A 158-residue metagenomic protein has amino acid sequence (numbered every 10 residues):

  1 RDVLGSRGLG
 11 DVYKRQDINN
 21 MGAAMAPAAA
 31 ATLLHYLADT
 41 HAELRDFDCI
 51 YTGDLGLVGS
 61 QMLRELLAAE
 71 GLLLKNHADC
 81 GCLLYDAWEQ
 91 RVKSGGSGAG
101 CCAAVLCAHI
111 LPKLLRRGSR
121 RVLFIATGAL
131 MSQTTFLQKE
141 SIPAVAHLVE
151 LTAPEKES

Functional and structural regions predicted by a protein language model:
D2-V3, A38-T40, P112, K139: Short, flexible, glycine/charge-rich loop motifs used to bind or transfer phosphoryl groups or to couple energy/partner
D2-Y13: Single conserved hydrophobic/aromatic residue that forms the stacking wall/gate of nucleotide- or nucleobase-binding
D11-R15, R91-K93: Flexible glycine/proline-enriched surface loops and loop-helix/loop-strand junctions
R15-L34: Conserved mixed alpha/beta catalytic, RNA-binding, or beta-rich assembly cores of soluble enzyme, regulatory
G22, A26, D48-S158: Claisen-condensing/thiolase-fold acyl-transfer catalytic domains that form or cleave C-C bonds in fatty acid
T32-D46, K113-L114: Phosphate/pyrophosphate-binding loops at sites that engage ATP/ADP/AMP, CoA/4′-phosphopantetheine, polyphosphate
